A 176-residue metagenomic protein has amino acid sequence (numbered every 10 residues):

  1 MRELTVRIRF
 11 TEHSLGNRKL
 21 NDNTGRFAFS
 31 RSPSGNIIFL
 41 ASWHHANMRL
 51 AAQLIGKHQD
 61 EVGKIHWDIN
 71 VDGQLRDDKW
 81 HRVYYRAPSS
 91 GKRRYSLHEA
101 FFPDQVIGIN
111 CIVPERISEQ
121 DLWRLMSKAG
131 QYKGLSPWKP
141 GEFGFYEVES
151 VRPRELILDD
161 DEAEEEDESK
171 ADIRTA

Functional and structural regions predicted by a protein language model:
M1-A176: RNA-interacting cores
